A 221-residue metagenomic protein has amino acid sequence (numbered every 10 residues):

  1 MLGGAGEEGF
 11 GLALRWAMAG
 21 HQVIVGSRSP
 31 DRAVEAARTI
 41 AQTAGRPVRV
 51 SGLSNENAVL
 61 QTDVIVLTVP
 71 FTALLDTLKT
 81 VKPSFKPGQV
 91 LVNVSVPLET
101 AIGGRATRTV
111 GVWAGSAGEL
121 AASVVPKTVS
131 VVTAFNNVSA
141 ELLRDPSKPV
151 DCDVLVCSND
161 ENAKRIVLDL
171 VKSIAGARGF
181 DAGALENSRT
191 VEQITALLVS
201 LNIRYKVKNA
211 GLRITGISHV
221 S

Functional and structural regions predicted by a protein language model:
M1-Q42, S173: NAD(P)+-binding Rossmann beta1-loop-alpha1 motif at the extreme N-terminus of oxidoreductases
L2, C152-S221: Active-site-lining helix/loop region of Rossmann-like oxidoreductase modules
T43-S51, K127-S130, A177: A short helix-to-beta-strand connector/capping loop
A44-V90, V96-G104: Rossmann-like NAD(P)-binding element
G52, V92-N93, S130-A134, G179-A182: General beta-strand structural signal in soluble alpha/beta enzymes
A73, S95-L98, V138-S139, D160 (+1 more regions): Glycine-rich beta-alpha junction loops
G104-A114, D145-N162: Short beta-strand and adjoining strand-loop segment in the mid-core of the Rossmann-like NAD(P)-dependent dehydrogenase
V110-N136: Rossmann-fold dehydrogenase core element
